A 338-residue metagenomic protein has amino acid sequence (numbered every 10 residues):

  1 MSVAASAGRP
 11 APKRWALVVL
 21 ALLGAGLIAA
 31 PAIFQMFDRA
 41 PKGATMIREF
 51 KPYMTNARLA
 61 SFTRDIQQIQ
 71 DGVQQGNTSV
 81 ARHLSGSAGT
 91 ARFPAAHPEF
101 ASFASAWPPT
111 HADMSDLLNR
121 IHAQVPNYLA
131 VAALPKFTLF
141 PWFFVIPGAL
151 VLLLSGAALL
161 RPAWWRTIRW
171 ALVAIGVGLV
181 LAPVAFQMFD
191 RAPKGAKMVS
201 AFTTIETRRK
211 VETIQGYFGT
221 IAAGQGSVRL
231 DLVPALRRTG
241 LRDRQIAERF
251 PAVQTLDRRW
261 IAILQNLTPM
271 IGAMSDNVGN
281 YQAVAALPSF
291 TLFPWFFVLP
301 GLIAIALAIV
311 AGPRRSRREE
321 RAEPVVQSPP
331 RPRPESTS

Functional and structural regions predicted by a protein language model:
S2-L27, P31, L139-D190, L292-S338: Juxtamembrane interface at the cytosolic side of transmembrane helices
A29-F144, V184-P300: Extracytoplasmic/ectodomain regions of membrane proteins and secreted proteins
